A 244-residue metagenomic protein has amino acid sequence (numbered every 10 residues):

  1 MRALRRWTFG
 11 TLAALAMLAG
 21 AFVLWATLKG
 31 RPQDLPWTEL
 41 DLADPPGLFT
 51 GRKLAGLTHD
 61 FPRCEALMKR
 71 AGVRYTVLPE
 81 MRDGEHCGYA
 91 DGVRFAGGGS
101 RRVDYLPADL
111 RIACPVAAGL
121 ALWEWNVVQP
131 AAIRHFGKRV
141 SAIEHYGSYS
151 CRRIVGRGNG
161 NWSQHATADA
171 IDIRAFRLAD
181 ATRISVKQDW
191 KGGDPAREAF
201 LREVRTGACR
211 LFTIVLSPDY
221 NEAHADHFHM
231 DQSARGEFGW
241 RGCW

Functional and structural regions predicted by a protein language model:
M1-R5: N-terminal Lys/Arg-rich, disordered targeting/topogenic segments
F9, A13-A14, W162, D169-W244: Catalytic cores and adjacent binding grooves of peptidoglycan-active enzymes
F9-T27: Hydrophobic membrane-insertion alpha-helices, especially the h-region of bacterial N-terminal signal peptides
L35-G56: Short extracytoplasmic/periplasmic juxtamembrane "stem" segments immediately C-terminal to an N-terminal membrane anchor
R52-D60, I112-L120, E124, W162-A168 (+3 more regions): Extracytoplasmic/periplasmic, Sec-exported soluble proteins
K53-I143: Active-site acidic/histidine clusters and adjacent loop/turn architecture that either coordinate catalytic ions
R134-A168: Active-site-adjacent substructure of cysteine-protease-like catalytic cores
